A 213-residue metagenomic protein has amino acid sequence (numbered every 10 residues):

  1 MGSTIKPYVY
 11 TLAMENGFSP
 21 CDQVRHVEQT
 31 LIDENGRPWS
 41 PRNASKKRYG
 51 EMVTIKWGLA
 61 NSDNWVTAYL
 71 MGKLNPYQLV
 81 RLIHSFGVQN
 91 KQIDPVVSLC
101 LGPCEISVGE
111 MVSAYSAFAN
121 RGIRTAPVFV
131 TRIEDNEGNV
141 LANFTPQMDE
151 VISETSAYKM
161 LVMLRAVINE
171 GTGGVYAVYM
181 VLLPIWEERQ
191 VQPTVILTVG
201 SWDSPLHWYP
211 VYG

Functional and structural regions predicted by a protein language model:
M1-V24, G58, A114-F118, M160: Active-site SXXK
I5, N61, S107-S113, A117-G213: A penicillin-recognizing enzyme superfamily signal
A13, M71, L82-I83, F118: Hydrophobic alpha-helix position signal
F18-L79, R124, N136-L161, R165-A166: Conserved catalytic neighborhood of penicillin-recognizing serine enzymes
D22-Q23, W57, Y69-L70, L82 (+5 more regions): Structural recognition of the beta-strand scaffold that forms the well-ordered cores of secreted hydrolase catalytic
V24, I93-P95, V178: Short, glycine-/polar-rich solvent-exposed loops and beta-turns at beta-strand/coil boundaries
P38-N43, N75-S113, A126-F129: Mid-domain, small-residue-enriched loop/turn segments at the edges of structured enzyme/sensor domains
